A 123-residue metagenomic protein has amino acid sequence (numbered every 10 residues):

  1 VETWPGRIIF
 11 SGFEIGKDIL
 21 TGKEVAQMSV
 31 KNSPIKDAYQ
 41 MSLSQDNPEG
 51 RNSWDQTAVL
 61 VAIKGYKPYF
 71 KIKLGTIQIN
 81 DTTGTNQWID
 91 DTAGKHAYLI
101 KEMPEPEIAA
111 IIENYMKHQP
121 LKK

Functional and structural regions predicted by a protein language model:
V1-K123: N-terminal acidic, glycine/proline-rich low-complexity segments
